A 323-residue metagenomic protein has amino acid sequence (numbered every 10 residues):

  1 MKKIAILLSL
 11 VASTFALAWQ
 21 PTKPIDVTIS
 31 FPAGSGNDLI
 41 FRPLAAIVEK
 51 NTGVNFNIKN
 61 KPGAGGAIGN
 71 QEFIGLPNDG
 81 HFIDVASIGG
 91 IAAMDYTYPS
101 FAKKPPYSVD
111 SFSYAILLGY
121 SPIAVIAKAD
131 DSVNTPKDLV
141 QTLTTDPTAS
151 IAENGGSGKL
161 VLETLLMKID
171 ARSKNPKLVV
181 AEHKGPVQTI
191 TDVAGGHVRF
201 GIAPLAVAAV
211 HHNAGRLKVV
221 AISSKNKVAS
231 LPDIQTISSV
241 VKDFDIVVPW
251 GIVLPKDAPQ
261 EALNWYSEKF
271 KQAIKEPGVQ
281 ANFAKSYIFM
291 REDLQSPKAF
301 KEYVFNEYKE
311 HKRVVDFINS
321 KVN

Functional and structural regions predicted by a protein language model:
I4-S13: Sec-dependent N-terminal signal peptides
T14-A18: Sec/Tat signal peptide C-region and signal peptidase I cleavage site
W19-S111, S157, A171-F200, E292 (+1 more regions): N-terminal (or domain-start) structured segment
P21-T22, E72-H81, Y96-Q188, I237 (+1 more regions): Hinge/capping helix and adjacent helix->loop/strand transition within the periplasmic-binding protein
T22-P24, E261-N323: An extracytoplasmic/periplasmic, membrane-proximal ligand-sensing/linker region
D79-A86, I151-A152, R199-A203, K218-A221 (+1 more regions): Paired acidic/hydrophobic, glycine-rich loop segments that form the ligand-binding mouth/hinge of periplasmic-binding
G89-K103, K159-R172, R199-D233: A ligand-binding cleft/hinge motif common to bilobed small-molecule-binding domains
Y107-L118, A152, K177-A181, R199 (+1 more regions): Short beta-strand->loop
